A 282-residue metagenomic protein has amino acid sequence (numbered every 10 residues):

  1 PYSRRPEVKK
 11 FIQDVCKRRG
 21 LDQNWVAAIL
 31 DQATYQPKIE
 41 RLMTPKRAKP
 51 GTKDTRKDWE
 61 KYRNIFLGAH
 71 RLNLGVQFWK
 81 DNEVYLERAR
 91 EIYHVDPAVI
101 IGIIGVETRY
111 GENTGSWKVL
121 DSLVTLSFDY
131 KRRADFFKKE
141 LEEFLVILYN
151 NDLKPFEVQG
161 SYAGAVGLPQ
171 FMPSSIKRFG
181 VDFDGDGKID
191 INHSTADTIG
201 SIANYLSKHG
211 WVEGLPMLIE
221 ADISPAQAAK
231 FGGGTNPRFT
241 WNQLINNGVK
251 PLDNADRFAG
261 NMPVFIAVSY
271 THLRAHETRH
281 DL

Functional and structural regions predicted by a protein language model:
P1-R90: An acidic, Gly/Ser/Thr/Pro-rich helix-cap/linker signature
Y2-E7, I101-G105, G160-Y162, M217 (+1 more regions): Tryptophan-centric aromatic hotspots in well-structured domains and transmembrane helices
I12, L145, A203-L206: Non-transmembrane alpha-helical segments in soluble domains of secreted/periplasmic/extracellular proteins
R19-L30, P97, F183-D190, G214-L215: Short, surface-exposed acidic
W59-G200: Acidic/His-rich structured neighborhood in mature extracellular/periplasmic domains
P155-Y270: Flexible, glycine-rich surface segments
T271-T278: Conserved small/polar residues in nucleotide/adenosyl-binding loops
